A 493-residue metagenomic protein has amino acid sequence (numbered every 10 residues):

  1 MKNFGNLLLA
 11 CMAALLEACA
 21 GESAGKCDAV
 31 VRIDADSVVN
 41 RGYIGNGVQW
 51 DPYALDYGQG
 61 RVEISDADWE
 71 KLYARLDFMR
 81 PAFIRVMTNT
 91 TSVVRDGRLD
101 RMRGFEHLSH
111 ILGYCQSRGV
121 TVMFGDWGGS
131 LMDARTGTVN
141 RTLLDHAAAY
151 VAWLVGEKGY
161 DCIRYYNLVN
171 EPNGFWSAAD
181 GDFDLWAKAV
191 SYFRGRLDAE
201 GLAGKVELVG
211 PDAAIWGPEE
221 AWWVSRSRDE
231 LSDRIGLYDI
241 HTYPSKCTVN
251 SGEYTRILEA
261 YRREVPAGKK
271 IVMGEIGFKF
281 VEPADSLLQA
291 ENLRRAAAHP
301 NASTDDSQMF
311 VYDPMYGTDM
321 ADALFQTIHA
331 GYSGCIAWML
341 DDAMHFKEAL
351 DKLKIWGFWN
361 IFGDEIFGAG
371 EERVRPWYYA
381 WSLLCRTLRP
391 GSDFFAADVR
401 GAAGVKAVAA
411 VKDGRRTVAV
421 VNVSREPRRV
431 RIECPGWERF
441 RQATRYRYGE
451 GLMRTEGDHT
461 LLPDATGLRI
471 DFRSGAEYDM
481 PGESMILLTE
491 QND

Functional and structural regions predicted by a protein language model:
K2-A10: Sec-dependent signal peptide recognition, specifically the positively charged N-region followed immediately by
E17-A18: C-terminal motif of bacterial Sec signal peptides marking the signal peptidase cleavage site
G21-F78: N-terminal carbohydrate-binding accessory modules
L76-T248: Substrate-binding cleft and catalytic face of glycoside hydrolase catalytic domains, especially the flexible beta-alpha
F183-A330: Noncatalytic carbohydrate-binding groove/subsite architecture in carbohydrate-active enzymes
V281-K406: Aromatic/acidic polysaccharide-binding cleft in carbohydrate-active enzymes
R400-R441, R445-E450, E483-L487: Carbohydrate-binding surface patches
L461-D493: C-terminal beta-strand-rich structural cap/linker in extracellular carbohydrate-active enzymes
